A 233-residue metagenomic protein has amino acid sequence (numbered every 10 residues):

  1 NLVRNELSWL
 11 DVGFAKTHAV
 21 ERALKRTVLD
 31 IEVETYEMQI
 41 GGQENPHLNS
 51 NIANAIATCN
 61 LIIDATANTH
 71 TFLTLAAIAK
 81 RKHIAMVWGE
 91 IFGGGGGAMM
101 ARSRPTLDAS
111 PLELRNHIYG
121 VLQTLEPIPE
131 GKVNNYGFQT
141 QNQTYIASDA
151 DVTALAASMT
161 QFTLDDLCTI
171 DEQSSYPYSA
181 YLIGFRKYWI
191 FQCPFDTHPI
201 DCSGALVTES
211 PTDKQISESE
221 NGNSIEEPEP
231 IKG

Functional and structural regions predicted by a protein language model:
N1-V12, L75, M86, F185: Short, charged N-terminal helix-start/capping segments
L2-E34: Glycine-rich phosphate-binding loop and adjoining beta1-alpha1-beta2 segment of Rossmann-like nucleotide-binding folds
L2-E6, P46-H47, L73-A76, A98-M99: A short acidic (Asp/Glu
L10-G13, N49, T153: Flexible, glycine- and charge-enriched loops at secondary-structure boundaries
T17, L48-S50, A101-R102: Surface-exposed beta-strand edges and their flanking turn/coil or helix-capping segments
E21-N60, T66-H70: A structured beta-alpha segment of the ubiquitous adenosine-cofactor-binding alpha/beta core
A53-L61, A65-G233: Glycine-rich phosphate/adenylate-binding loop
